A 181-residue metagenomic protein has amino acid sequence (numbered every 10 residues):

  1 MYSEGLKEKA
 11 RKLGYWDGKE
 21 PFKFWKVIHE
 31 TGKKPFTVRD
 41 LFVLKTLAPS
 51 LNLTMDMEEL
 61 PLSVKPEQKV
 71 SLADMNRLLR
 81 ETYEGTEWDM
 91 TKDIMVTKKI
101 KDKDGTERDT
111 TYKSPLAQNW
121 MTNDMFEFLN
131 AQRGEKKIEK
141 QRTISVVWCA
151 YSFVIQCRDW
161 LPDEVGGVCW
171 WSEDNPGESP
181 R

Functional and structural regions predicted by a protein language model:
M1-R181: C-terminus-biased signal that marks the final domain/tail of proteins
